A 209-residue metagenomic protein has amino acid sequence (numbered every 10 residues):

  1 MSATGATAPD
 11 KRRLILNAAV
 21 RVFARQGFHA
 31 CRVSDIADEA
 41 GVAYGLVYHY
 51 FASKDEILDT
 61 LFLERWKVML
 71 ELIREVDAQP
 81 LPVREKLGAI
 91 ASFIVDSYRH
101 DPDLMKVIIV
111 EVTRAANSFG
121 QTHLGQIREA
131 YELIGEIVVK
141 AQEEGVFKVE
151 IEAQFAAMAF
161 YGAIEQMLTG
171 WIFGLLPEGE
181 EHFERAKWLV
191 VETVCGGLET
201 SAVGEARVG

Functional and structural regions predicted by a protein language model:
M1-D10, R21, A202-G209: N-terminal intrinsically disordered/low-complexity leader segments
A3, L14, V22-E56, T60: Helix-turn-helix
A3, L61-A89, V139: Amphipathic alpha-helical linker/stalk segments
K11-A19, I36, L61-M69, I134: Generic hydrophobic, amphipathic alpha-helix propensity
K67-L70, R74, H100, S118-E144 (+5 more regions): Amphipathic alpha-helical packing segments from all-alpha helical-bundle domains
M69, G88-I109, G135-E136, Y161 (+2 more regions): Helical hydrophobic small-molecule/effector-binding pocket
R99-S118, T169-F173: Amphipathic alpha-helical segments used for helix-helix packing
K106-I108, Q121, E150, L176 (+2 more regions): Short, hydrophobic secondary-structure boundary micro-motifs
